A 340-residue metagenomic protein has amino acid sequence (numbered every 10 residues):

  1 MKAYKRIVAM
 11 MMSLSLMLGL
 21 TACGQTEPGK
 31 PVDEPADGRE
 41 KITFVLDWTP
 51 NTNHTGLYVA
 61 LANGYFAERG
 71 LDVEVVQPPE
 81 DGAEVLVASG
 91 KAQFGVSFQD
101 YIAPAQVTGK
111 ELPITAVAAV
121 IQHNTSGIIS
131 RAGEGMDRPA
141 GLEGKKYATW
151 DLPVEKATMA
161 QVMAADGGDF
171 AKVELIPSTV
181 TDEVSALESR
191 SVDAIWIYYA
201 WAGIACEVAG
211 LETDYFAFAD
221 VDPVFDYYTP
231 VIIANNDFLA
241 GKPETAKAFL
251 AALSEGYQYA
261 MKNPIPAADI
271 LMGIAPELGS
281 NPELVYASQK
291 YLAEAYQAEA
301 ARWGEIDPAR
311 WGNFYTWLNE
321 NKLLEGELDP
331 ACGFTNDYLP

Functional and structural regions predicted by a protein language model:
M1-K41, P340: Short, low-complexity disordered leader/linker segments with a strong preference for bacterial N-terminal type II
G29-T179, A186-S189, D193-A200, F216 (+1 more regions): Short, glycine-/small- and polar/acidic-enriched structural segments that line small-molecule recognition paths
Q99, D182-S185, R190-A275: Pocket-lining segment of extracytoplasmic ligand-binding domains
I114-A116, L175, A260-I270, P330: Surface-exposed patches in mature extracellular/periplasmic domains of secreted proteins
F170-E174, F216, E277-S288, E325-C332: Short, surface-exposed acidic
N235, D307, T335-N336: Residue-level signal for threonine
A240-N321: Secondary-structure end/capping motifs
W311-P340: Conserved C-terminal helix/tail region of periplasmic/extracytoplasmic solute-binding proteins
